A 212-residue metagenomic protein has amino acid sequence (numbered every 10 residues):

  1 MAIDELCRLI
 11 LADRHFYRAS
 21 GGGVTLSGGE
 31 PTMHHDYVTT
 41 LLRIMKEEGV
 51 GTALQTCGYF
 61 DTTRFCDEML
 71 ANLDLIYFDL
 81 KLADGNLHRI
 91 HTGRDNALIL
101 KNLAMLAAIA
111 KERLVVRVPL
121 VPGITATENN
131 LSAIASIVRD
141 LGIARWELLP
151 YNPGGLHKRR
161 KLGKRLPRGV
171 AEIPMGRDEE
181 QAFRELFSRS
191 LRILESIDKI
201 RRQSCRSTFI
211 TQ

Functional and structural regions predicted by a protein language model:
M1-E5: FAD-binding FR-type
C7-R160: Conserved AdoMet/S-adenosylmethionine-binding subsite of the radical SAM
L120-Q212: Auxiliary Fe-S-binding modules of radical SAM enzymes
